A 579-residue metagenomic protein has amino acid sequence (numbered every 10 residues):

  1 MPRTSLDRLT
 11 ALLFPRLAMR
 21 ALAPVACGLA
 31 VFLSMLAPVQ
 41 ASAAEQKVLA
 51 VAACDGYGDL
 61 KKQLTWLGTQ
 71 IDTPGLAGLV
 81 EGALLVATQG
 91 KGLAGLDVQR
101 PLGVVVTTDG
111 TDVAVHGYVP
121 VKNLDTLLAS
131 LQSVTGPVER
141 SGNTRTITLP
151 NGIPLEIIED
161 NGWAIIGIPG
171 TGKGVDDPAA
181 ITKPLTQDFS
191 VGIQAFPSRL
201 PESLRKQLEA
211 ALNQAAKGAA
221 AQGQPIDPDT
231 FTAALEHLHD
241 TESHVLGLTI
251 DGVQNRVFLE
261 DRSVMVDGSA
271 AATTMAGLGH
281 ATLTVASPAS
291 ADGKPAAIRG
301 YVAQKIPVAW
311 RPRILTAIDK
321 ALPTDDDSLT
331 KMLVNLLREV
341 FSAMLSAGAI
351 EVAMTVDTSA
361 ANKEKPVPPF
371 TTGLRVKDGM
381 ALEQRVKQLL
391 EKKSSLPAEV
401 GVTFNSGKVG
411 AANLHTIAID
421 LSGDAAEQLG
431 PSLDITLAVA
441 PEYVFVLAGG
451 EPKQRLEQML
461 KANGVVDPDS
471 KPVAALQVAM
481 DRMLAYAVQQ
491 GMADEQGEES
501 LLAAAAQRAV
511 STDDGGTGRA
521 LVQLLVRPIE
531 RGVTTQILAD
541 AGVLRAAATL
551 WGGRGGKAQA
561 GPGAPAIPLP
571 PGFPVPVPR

Functional and structural regions predicted by a protein language model:
M1-R20: N-terminal secretory signal peptides that target proteins for export/translocation
R16-A37: Bacterial N-terminal signal peptides
S42-N151, T182-E242, V264-P366, K387-F404 (+2 more regions): Structural boundary/hinge residues at secondary-structure and domain interfaces
V48-A52, L102, V113-V119, R145 (+17 more regions): One face of beta-strands
G90-V98, V121-D160, A381-I435, K471-Q507 (+1 more regions): Short Gly/Thr-rich strand-loop-strand
T148-A219, L429-D513, T517: A conserved glycine-rich beta-strand in the N-terminal activation segment of trypsin-fold
E339-K363, G379-M380, R385, K392-K393 (+3 more regions): Long compositionally biased, domain-poor regions of proteins
G491-P576: Hydrophilic extracytoplasmic domains
